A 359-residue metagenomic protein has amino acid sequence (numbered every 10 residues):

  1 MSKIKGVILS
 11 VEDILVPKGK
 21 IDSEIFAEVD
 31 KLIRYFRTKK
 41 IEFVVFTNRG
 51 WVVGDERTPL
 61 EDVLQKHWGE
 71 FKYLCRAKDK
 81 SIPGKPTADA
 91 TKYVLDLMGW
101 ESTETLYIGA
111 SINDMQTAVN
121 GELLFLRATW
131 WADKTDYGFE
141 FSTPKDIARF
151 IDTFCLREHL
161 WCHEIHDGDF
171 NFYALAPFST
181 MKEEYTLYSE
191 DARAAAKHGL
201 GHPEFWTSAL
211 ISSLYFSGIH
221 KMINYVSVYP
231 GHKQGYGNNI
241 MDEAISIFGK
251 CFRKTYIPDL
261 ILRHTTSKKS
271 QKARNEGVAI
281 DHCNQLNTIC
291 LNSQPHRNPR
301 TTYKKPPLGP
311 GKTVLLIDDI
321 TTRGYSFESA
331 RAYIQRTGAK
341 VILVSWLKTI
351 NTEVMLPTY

Functional and structural regions predicted by a protein language model:
K3-I21, L316-D318: Asp-based phosphoryl-transfer active-site loop
K3-I4, S102, I223, P310-K312: Phosphate-coordination loops involved in phosphoryl transfer and adenosine-cofactor binding
K3-K5, S81-L106, S111-N171, M355-L356: Asp-based, Mg2+/Mn2+-dependent phosphohydrolase catalytic module
P17, L126, A273-Y359: PRPP/pyrophosphate-binding module of the type I phosphoribosyltransferase fold
P17-V45, A88, N224-Y225, Y229-G231: Short, acidic loop-to-helix structural element flanking the phosphoryl-transfer center in phosphate-processing enzymes
F43, F125, T255-I257, V341: Hydrophobic beta-strand scaffold residues
W51-T105: Substrate-recognition "cap/lid" segment bordering the active-site pocket of phosphatases
D152-Y225, K233-G235, N239, T265-G311 (+1 more regions): Active-site-facing substrate-recognition patch
